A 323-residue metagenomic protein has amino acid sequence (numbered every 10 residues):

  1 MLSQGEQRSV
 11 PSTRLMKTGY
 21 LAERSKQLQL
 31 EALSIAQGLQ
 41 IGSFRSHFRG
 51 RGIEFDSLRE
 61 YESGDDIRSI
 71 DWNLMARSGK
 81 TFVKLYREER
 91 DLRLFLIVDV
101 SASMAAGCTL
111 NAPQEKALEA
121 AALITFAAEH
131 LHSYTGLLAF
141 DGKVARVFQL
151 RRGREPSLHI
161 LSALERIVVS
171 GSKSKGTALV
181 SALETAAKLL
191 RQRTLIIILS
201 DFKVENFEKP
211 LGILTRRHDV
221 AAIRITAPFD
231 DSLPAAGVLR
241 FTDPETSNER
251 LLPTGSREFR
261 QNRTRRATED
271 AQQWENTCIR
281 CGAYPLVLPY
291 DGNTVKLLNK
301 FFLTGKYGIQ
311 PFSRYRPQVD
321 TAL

Functional and structural regions predicted by a protein language model:
L2-F44, E60-D65, L74, V83-A122 (+1 more regions): Exposed, interaction-prone extracellular/peripheral surfaces
F48-G52: A positional/architectural concept
R68-S78: N-terminal low-complexity, intrinsically disordered segments
